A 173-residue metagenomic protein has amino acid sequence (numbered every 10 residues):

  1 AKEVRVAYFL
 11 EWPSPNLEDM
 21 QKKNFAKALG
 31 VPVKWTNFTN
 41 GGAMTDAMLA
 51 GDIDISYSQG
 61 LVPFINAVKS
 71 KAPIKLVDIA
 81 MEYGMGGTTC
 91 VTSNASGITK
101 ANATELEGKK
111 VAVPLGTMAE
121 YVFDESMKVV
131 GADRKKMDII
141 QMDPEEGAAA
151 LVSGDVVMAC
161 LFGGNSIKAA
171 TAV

Functional and structural regions predicted by a protein language model:
K2-D133, D138-M142, V157-G164: Short, glycine-/small- and polar/acidic-enriched structural segments that line small-molecule recognition paths
I140, G147-V173: Loop-centered beta-sheet repeat module
